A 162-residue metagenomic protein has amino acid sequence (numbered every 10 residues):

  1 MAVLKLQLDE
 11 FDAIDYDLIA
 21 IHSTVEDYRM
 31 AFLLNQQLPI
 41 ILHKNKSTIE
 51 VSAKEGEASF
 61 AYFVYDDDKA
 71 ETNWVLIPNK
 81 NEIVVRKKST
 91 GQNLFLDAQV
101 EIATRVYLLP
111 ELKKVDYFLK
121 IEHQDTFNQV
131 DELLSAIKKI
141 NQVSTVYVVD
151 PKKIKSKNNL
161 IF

Functional and structural regions predicted by a protein language model:
K5-D12, A103-K114: Short, flexible, solvent-exposed loop/turn segments with mixed acidic/basic and small polar residues
L8-E26: Terminal, regulation- and interaction-focused segments at domain boundaries
D15-L18, N73, K113-F118: Short, surface-exposed beta-edge/turn micro-motifs
V25-I41: Amphipathic alpha-helical segments
P39-V51: Short, well-structured beta-strand/strand-turn elements
A53-E101: Surface-exposed, low-hydrophobicity interaction/linker segments
V106, K114-F162: Glycine-rich, aromatic-bearing surface loops/beta-hairpins
